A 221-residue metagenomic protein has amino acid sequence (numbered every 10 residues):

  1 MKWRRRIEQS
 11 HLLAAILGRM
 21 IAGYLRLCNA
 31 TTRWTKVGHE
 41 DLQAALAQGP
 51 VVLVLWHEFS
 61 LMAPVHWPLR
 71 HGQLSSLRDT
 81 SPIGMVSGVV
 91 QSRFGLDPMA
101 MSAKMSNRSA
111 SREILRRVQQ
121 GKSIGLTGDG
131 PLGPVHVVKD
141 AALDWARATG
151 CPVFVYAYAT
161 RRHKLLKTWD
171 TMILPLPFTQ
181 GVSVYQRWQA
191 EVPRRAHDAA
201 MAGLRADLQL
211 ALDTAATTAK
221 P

Functional and structural regions predicted by a protein language model:
M1-H66, V89, T179-Q180, G203-P221: Membrane-anchoring hydrophobic helices of lipid-metabolizing enzymes
A15-K36, S75-Q119: Membrane-interfacial amphipathic helices and adjacent loop/beta segments that form the lipid-substrate binding surface
G49-M105, T149, K164: Catalytic core of membrane glycerolipid acyltransferases/transacylases, capturing the structured, soluble-facing
M101, T127, V155-Y158: Generic beta-sheet signal
N107-R112, G133-H136, R162-L166: Short, well-ordered, mixed-charge alpha-helical segments that flank or form enzyme active sites
E113-W145, T149: Catalytic-site beta-strand/loop segments enriched in glycine and acidic/polar residues
V137-A196: A cross-family acyltransferase "interaction/gating" segment
